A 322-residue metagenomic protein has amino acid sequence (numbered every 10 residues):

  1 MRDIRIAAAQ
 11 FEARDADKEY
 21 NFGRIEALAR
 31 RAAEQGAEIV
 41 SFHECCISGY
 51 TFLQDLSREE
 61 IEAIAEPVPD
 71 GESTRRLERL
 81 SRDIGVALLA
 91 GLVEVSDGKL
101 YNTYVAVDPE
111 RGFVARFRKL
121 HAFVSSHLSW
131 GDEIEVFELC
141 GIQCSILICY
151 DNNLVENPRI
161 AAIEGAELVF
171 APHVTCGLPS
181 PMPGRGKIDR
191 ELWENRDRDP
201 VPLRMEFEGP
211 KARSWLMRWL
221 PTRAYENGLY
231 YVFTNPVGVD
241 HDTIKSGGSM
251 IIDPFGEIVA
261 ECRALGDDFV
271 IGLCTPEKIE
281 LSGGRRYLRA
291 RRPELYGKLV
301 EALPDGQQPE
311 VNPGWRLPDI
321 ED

Functional and structural regions predicted by a protein language model:
D3-D15, T103, R116-K119, V136 (+2 more regions): Active-site-proximal beta-strand elements of phosphoester/diester hydrolases
I6, N21, A29-E59, S81 (+5 more regions): Active-site beta-strand/loop signature of hydrolases that rely on acidic residues for catalysis
D55-P69: A charged helix-plus-loop insertion that forms the helical arch/lid used to bind and gate nucleic-acid substrates
P69-A87, Q143, N152-F269: CN hydrolase (nitrilase-like) catalytic-core segments centered on the catalytic cysteine and neighboring Lys/Glu
A90-L92, T103-A106, E135, S249-I251 (+1 more regions): Short beta-strand scaffold segments in enzyme catalytic cores
T103, R116, E261-R263, I271: Residue-level detector of high-confidence beta-strand sites
K119-E133, G266-R285: A short, polar/charged loop-to-alpha-helix boundary motif
L139, Q143-E167, A171-H173, R218 (+1 more regions): Cysteine/selenocysteine-centered motifs that mediate thiol-based redox chemistry or coordinate metal-sulfur cofactors
